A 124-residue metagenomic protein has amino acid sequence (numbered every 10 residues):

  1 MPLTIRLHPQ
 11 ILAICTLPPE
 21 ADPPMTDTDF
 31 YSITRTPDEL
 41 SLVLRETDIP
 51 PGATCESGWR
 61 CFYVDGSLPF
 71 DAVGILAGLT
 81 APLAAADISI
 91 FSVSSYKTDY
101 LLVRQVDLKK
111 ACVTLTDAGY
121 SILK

Functional and structural regions predicted by a protein language model:
M1-P82, A86, K110-K124: Regulatory modules associated with amino-acid/nitrogen control
E39-L44, T98-R104: A generic structural motif
A86-L101, D107-K109: A cross-kingdom feature marking solvent-exposed beta-strand/loop segments within repeated, beta-rich binding/scaffold
